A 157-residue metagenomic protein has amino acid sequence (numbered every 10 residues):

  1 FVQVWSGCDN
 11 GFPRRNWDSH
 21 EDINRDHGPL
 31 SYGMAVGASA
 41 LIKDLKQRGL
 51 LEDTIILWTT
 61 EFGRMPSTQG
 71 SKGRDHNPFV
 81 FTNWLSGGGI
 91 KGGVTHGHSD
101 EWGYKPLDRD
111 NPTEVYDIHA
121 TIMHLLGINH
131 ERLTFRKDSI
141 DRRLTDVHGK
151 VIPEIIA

Functional and structural regions predicted by a protein language model:
F1-A157: Ligand-binding pockets and gating/stacking loops
